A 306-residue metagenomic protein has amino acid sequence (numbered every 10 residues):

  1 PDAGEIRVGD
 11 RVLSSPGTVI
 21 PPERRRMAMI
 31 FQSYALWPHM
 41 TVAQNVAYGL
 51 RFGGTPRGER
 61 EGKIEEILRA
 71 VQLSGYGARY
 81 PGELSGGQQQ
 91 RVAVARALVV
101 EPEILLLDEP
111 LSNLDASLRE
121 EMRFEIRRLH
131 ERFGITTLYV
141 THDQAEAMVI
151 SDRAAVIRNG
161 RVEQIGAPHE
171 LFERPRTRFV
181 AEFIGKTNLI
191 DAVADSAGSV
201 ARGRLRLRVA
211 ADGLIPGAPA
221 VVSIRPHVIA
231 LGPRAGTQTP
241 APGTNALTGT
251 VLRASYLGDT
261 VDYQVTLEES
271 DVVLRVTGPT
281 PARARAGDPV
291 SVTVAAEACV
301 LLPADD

Functional and structural regions predicted by a protein language model:
G4-S15: Conserved ABC transporter NBD signature motif
P22, R26-A28, Q32-F179: ABC ATPase nucleotide-binding domains
E173-S196, S223, T293-A295: C-terminal boundary and immediately downstream tail of ABC-type ATPase nucleotide-binding domains
N188, S255-G258: A generic structural motif
A201-L205, T266-D271: OB-fold (S1/OB) nucleic-acid-binding surfaces
R204-S255, P281-D306: Glycine/charge-rich catalytic "coupling/switch" loops of P-loop NTPases
T260-Y263: Short aromatic-glycine-enriched beta-strand elements
